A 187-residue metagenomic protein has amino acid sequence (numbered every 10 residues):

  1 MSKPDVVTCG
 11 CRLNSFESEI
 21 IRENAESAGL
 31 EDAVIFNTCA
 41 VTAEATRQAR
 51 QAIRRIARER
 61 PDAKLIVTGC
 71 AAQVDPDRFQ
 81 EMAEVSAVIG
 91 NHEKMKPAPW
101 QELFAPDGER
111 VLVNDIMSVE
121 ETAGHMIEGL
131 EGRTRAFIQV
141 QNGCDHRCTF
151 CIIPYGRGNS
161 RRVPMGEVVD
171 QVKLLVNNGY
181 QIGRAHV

Functional and structural regions predicted by a protein language model:
M1-R184: Proteins enriched for Cys/Gly/acidic motifs involved in redox and nucleic-acid/cofactor modification
